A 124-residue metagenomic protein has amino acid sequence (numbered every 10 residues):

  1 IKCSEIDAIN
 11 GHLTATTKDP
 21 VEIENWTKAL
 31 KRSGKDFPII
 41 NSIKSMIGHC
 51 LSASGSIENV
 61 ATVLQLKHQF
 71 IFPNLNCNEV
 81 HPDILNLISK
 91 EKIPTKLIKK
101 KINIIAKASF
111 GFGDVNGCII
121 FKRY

Functional and structural regions predicted by a protein language model:
I1-Y124: Conserved "HGTGT" condensation-loop signature of ketosynthase/thiolase-family condensing enzymes that catalyze
